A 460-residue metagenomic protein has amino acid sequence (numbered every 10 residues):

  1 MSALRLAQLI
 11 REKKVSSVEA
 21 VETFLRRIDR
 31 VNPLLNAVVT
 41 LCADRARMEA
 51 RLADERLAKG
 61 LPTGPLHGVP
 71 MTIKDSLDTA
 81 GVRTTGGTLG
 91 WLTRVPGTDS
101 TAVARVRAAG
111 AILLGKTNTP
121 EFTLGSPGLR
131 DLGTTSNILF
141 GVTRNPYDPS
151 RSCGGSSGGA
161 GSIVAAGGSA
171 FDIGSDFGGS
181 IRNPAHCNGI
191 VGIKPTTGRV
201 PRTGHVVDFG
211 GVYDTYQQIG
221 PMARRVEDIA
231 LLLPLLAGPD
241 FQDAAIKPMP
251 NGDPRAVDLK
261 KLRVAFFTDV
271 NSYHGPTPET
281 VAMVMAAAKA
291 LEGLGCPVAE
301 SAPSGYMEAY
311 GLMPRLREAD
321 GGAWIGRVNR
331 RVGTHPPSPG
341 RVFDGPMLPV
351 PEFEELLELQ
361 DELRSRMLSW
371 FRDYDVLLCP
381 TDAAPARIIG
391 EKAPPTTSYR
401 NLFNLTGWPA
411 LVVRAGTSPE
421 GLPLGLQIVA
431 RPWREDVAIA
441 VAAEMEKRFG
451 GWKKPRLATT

Functional and structural regions predicted by a protein language model:
M1-R47, G293-G295, E352, K454-T460: An N-terminal boundary/leader segment
K13, G68, K74, A108 (+4 more regions): Glycine-rich, small-residue loops and helix-cap segments that act as flexible hinges at active-site edges
K14, E19-E22, R51-D54, S100 (+4 more regions): Acyltransferase
V18, D29-R94: N-terminal, positively charged, Ser/Thr/Ala/Gly-biased leader segments that form transit/presequence-like amphipathic
L66-L89, D258-T268, R315-W370, R414-G425: Short helix-loop capping/hinge segments that flank enzyme active sites or metal/cofactor-binding pockets
T84-T93, T277, A386-P394: Glycine/threonine-rich flexible loop motifs
T98-L236, N404-G425: Short glycine/serine-rich loop segments
A166, K194-A286, R448-T460: A short helix-breaking turn/cap at a secondary-structure junction
